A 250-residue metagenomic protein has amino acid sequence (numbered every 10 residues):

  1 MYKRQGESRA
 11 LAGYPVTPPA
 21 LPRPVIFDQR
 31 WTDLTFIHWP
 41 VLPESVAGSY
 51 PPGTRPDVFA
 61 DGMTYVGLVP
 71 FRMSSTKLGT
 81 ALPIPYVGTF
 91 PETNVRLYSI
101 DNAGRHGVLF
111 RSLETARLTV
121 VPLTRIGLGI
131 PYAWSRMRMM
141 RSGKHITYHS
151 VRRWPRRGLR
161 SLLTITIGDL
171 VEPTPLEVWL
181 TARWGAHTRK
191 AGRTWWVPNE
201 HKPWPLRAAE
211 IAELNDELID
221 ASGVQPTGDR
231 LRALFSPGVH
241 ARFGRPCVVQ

Functional and structural regions predicted by a protein language model:
M1-Y2: Short, small-residue-biased leader/transition segments that mark boundaries at the very start of proteins
A10-L11: N-terminal, charged low-complexity regulatory/assembly segments
P19-R30: A short, surface-exposed helix-loop junction/capping segment
F27, P43-T93: Glycine/small-residue-rich interface belts in oligomeric ring/scaffold proteins and their assembly partners
T32-H38: Short amphipathic
N94-Q250: Internal, well-folded beta-alpha domain core
